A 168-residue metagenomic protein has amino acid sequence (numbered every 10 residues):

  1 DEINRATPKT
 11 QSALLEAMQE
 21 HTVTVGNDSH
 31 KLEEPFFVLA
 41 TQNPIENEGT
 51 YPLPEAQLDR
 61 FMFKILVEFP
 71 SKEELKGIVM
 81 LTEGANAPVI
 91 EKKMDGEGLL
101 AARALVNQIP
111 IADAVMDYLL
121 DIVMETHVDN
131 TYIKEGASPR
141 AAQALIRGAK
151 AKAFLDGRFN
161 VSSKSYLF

Functional and structural regions predicted by a protein language model:
D1-E2, A13: Walker B catalytic acidic pair
E2-A6, H21: Conserved Walker B
I3, S29-H30, S165: Proline- and acidic/polar-enriched loop/turn elements at helix boundaries
T10, M18-I109, K150-A153: Canonical AAA+ ATPase core
T82-F168: Basic, amphipathic alpha-helical bundle interface domains used for macromolecular binding and assembly
